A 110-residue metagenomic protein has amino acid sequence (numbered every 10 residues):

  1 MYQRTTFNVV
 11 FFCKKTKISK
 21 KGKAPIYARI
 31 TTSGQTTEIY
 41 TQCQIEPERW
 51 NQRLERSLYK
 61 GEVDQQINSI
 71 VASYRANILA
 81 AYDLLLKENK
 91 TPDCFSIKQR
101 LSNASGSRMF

Functional and structural regions predicted by a protein language model:
M1-T5: Intrinsically disordered, low-complexity and often Lys/Arg-enriched segments
T6-N8, E38: A residue-level signal for beta-strand positions that form part of recognition/binding surfaces within mature
N8-I18: Short amphipathic beta-strand and strand-loop transition segments with alternating hydrophobic
S19-K21, S33-F110: N-terminal helical hairpins
